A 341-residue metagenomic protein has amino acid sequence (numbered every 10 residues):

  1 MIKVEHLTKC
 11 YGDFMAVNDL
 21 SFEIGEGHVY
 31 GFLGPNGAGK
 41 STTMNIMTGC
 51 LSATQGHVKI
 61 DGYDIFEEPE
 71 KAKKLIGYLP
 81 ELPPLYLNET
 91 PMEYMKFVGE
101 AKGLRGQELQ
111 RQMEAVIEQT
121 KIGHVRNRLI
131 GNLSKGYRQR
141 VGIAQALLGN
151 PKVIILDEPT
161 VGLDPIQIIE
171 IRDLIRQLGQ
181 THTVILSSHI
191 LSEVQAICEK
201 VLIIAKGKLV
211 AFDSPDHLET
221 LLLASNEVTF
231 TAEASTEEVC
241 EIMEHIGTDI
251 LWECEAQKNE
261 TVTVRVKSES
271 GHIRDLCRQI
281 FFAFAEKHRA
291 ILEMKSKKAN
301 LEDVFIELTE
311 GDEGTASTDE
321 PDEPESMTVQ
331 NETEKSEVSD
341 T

Functional and structural regions predicted by a protein language model:
I2-V4, K9-A205, V210-A211: ABC transporter nucleotide-binding domains
E100-G103, L223, E227, I306 (+1 more regions): Non-catalytic alpha-helical coupling and interface elements of nucleotide-dependent molecular machines and regulators
K121, D249-C254, A290-K295: A short linear hydrophobic-aromatic micro-motif
Q167, I197, P215-T229, K267-H272 (+1 more regions): N-proximal accessory regions
D173-L186, I190-S268: ABC transporter nucleotide-binding domain
G271-T341: C-terminal coupling/interaction segments
